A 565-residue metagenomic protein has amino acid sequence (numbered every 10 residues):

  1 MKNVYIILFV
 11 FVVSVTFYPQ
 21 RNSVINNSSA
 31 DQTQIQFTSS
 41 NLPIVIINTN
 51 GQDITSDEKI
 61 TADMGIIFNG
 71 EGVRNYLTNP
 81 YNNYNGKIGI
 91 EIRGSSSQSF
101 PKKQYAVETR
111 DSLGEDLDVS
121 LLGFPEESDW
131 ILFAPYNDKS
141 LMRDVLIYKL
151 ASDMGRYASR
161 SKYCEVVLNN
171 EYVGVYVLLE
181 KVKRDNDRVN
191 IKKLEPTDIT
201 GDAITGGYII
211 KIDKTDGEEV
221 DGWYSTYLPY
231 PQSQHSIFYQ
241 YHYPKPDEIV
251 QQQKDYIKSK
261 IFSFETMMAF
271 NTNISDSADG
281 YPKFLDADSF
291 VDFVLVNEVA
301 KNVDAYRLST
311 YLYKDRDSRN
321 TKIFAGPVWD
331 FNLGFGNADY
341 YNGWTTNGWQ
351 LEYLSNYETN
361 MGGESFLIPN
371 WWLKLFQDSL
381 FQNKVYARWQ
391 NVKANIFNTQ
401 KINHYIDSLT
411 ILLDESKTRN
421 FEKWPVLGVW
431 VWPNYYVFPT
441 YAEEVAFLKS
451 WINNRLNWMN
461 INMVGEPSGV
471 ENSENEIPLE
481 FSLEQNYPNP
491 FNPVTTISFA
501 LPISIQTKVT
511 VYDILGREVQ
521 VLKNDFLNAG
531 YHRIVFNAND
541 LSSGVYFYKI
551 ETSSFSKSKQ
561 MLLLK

Functional and structural regions predicted by a protein language model:
M1-N22, V470, S498, S556: Bacterial Sec-dependent N-terminal signal peptides
P19, V535, N539, S543-K565: C-terminal tail/sorting-segment detector
R21-G94: Hydrophobic alpha-helical membrane-insertion signals
S23, Q34, N41-I44, D53-T55 (+7 more regions): Middle-to-C-terminal accessory/interaction subdomains
A62, K103-Y105, K162, I505-K508: Short beta-strand/loop motifs in extracellular/secreted proteins, especially within beta-sandwich accessory domains
N79-Y136: Conserved oxyanion/phosphate-binding beta-strand-loop segments in alpha/beta enzyme cores
E108-G114, P125-A134, G155-Y157, E171-L295 (+1 more regions): Internal "kinase-insert"/substrate-recognition segments embedded within catalytic cores of ATP-dependent enzymes
E471-Y487, F491-V511, V521, H532-A538 (+1 more regions): Glycine-centered coil/turn sites that cap beta-strands in beta-rich domains
